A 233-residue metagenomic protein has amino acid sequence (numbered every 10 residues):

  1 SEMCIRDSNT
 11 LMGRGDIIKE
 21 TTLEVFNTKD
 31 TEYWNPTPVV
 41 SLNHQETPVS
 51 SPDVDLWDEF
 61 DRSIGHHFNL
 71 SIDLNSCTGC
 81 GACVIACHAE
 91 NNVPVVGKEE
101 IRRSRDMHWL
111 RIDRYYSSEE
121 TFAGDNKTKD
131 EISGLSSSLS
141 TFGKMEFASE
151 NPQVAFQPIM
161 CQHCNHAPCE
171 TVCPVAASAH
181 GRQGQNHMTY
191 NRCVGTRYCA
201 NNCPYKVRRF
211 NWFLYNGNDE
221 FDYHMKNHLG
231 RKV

Functional and structural regions predicted by a protein language model:
M3-C4: Short, small-residue-biased leader/transition segments that mark boundaries at the very start of proteins
D16-F60: Long, low-complexity, polar/charged, intrinsically disordered or flexibly structured peripheral segments
H44-R62, F68-N69, L74-R102: Phosphate-binding active sites in nucleotide-utilizing proteins
E46-I64, S104-V172: Active-site-adjacent "gating/activation" loops or surface patches in catalytic cores
H67-A86, V154-Q157, Q162-H166, T171 (+1 more regions): C-terminal substrate/ligand-recognition segments
S71-C77, Q185-T196, F221-D222, L229-V233: Flexible gly/pro/ser-rich segments immediately N-terminal to CXXCH heme-c attachment motifs in exported/periplasmic
A82-I101, R111, H166-R192, Y198-N216: Iron-sulfur cluster-binding cysteine motifs and their immediate structural context in ferredoxin-like electron-transfer
M107, N211-G230: Flexible glycine/proline-rich, aromatic-decorated loop/lid segments
